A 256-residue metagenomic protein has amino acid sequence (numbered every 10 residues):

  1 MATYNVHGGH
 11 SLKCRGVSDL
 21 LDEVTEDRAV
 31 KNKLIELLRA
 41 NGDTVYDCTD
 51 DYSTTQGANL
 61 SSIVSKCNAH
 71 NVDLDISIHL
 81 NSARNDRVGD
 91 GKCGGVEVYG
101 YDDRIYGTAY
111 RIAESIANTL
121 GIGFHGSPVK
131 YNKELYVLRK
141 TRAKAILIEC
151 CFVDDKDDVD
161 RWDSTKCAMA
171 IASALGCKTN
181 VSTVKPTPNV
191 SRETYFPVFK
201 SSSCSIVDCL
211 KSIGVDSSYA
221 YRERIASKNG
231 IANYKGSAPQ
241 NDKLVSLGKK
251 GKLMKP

Functional and structural regions predicted by a protein language model:
A2-V96, D102: Catalytic-core regions of hydrolytic enzymes
N5-H7, S11-G16, K66-H70, L74-L80 (+3 more regions): Active-site-adjacent mobile loop/cap segments within catalytic or ligand-binding domains
L21-A29, G57-A58, D103-G107, R161-K166 (+4 more regions): Soluble non-cytosolic domains of exported or imported proteins
A29-R39, I105-I122, D157-K185: Long, well-ordered alpha-helical scaffolding segments within enzyme catalytic domains, especially pronounced
D47-C48, G126-P128: A structural preference for short, hydrophobic beta-strand core positions in alpha/beta folds
G176-V198, K252-M254: Low-complexity, Pro/Thr/Ser/Gly/Ala-rich linker/spacer regions in secreted, extracellular modular proteins
S191-S217: Extracytoplasmic/periplasm-facing segments of secreted or lipoprotein envelope proteins
Y221-L253: Short, Lys/Arg-enriched alpha-helical microdomains
